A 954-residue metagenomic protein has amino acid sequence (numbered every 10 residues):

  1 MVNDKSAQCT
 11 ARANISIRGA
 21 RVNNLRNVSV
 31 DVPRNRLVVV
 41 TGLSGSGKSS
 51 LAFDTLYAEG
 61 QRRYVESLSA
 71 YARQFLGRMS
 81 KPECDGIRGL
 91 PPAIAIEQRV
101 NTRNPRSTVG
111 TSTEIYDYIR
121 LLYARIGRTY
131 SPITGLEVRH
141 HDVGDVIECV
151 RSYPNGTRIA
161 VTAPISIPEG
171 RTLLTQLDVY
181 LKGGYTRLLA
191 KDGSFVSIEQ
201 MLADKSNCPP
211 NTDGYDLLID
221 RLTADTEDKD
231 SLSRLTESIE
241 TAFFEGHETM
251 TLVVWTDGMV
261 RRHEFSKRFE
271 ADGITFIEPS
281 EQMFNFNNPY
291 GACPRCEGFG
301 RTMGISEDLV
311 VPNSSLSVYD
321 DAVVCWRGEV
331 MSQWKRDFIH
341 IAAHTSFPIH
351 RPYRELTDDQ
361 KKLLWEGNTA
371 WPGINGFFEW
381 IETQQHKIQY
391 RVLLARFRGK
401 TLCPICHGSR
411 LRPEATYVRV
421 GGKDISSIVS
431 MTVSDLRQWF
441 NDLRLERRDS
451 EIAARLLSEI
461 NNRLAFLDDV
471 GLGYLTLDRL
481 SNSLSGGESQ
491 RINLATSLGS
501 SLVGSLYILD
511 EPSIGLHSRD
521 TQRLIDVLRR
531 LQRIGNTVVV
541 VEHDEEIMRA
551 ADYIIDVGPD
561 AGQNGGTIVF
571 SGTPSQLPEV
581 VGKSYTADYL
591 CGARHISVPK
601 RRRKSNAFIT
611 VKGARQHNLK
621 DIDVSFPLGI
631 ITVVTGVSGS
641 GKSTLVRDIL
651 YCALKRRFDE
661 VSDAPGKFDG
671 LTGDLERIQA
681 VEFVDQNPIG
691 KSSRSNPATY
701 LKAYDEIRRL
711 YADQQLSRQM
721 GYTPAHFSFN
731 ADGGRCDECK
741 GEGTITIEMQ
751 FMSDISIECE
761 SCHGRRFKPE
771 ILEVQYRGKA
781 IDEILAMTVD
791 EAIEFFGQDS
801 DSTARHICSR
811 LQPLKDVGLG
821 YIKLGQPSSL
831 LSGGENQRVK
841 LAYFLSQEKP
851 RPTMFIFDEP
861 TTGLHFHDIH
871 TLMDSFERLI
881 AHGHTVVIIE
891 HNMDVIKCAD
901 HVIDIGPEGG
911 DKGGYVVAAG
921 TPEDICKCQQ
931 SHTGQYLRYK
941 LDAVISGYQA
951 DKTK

Functional and structural regions predicted by a protein language model:
M1-K954: Conserved phosphate-binding elements of NTP-dependent enzyme cores
